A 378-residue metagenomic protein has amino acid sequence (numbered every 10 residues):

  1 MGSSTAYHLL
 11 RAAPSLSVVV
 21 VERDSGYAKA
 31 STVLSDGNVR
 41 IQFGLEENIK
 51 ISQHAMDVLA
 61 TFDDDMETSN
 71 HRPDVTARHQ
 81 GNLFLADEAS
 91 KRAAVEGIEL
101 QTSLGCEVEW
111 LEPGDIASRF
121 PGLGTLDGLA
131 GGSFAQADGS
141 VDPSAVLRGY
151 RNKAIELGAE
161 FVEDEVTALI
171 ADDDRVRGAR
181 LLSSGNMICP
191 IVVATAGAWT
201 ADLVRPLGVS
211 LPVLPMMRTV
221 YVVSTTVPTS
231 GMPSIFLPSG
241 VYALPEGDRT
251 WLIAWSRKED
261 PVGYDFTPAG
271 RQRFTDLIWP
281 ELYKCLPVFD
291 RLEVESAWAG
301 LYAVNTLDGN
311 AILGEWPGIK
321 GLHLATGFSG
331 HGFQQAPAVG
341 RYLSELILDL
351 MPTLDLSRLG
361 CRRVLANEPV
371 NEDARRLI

Functional and structural regions predicted by a protein language model:
G2-S3: N-terminal Rossmann-fold NAD(P) dinucleotide-binding loop
L10-T32: Glycine-rich FAD pyrophosphate-binding loop
A28, S183-M232: Central helical "cap/lid" subdomain
G37-R119, G240-Y242, L282: Dinucleotide-binding Rossmann-like beta1-alpha1 core, especially the glycine-rich loop that anchors the ADP
T61, L85-L157, V162-E163, A168-R175 (+1 more regions): Flavin (FAD/FMN) cofactor-binding and adjacent substrate-gating region of FAD-dependent oxidoreductase domains
A168-I188, V192: Conserved beta-strand-loop-beta-strand element in the redox core of flavoprotein oxidoreductases
S210, T225-G321: Active-site lid/adjacent beta-loop-alpha segment flanking the redox-cofactor pocket in flavoenzymes
P280-I378: C-terminal catalytic lobe of FAD-dependent flavoproteins
